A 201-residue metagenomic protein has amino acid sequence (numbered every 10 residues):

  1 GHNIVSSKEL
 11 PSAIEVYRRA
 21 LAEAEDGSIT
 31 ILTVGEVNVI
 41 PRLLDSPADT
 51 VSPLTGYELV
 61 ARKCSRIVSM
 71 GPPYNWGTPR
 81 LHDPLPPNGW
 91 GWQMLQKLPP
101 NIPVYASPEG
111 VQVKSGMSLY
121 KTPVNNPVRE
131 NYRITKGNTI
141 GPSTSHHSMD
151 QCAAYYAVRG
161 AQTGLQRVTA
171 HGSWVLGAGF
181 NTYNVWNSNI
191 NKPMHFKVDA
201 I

Functional and structural regions predicted by a protein language model:
G1-I201: N-terminal acidic, glycine/proline-rich low-complexity segments
